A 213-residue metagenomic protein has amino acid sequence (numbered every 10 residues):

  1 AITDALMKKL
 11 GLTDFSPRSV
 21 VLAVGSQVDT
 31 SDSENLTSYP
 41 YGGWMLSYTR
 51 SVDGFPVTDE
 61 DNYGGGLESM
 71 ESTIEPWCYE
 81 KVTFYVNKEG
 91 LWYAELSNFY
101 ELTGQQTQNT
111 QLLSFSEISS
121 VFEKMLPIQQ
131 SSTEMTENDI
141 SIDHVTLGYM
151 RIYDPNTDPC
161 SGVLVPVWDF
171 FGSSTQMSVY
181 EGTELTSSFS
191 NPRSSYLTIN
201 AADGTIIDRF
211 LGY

Functional and structural regions predicted by a protein language model:
A1-G25: A cross-kingdom signal targeting lumenal/periplasmic-facing segments of multi-pass membrane and secretory-pathway
A5-T13, V121-I128, F170: Structured segments of extracytoplasmic/periplasmic soluble domains in secreted or envelope-associated proteins
F15, F55, F84, F99 (+5 more regions): Phenylalanine-focused residue identity feature
R18-K88, T146-S188: Exposed beta-strand-loop-beta-strand "reactive/processing" segments of non-cytosolic proteins
E71-V165: Charged, low-complexity helical/coil segments in non-catalytic cytosolic or luminal regions
Q176-Y213: Acidic, serine/threonine-rich low-complexity disordered tracts
